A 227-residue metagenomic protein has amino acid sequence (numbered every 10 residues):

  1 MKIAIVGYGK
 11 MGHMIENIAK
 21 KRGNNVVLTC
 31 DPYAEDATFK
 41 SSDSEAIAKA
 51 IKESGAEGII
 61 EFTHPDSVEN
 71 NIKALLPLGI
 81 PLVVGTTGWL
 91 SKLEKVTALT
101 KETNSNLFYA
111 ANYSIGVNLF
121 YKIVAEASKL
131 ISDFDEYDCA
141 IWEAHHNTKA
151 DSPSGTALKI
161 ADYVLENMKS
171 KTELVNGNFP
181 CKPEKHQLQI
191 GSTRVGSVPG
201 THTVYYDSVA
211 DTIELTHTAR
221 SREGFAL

Functional and structural regions predicted by a protein language model:
K2-V6, K10-A50, D133-L227: C-terminal substrate-binding/catalytic lobe of Rossmann-fold NAD(P)-dependent oxidoreductases
G12, V68, L93-V96, F120 (+4 more regions): A general structural signal for well-ordered alpha-helical segments in protein cores
N25, P81, N106: Residue-level detector of anion-binding/catalytic polar loops
P32-E35, T86-L90, Y113: Short, acidic/turn-prone active-site loops that include or flank metal/cofactor- and phosphate-binding residues
A48-G58, F62-G85, E94-T97: Rossmann-fold NAD(P) dinucleotide-binding segment
I60, G85-T86, N112, K149 (+1 more regions): Glycine- and other small-residue-rich loops at beta-strand/loop junctions that grip anionic moieties
P77, G85-L107, N118-A127: Rossmann-fold NAD(P)-binding glycine/threonine-rich loop
K122, E126-D138: A charged, well-structured terminal subsegment
